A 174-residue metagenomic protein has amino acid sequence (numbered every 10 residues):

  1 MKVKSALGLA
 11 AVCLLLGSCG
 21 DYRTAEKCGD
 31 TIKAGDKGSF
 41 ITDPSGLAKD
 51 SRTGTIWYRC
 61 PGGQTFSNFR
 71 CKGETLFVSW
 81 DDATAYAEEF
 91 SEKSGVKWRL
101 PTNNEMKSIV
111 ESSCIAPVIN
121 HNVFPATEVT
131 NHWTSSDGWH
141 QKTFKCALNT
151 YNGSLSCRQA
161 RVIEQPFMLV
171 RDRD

Functional and structural regions predicted by a protein language model:
M1-L7: Bacterial N-terminal signal peptides that target proteins for export
V3, L15-S18: Hydrophobic transmembrane signal anchors and adjacent membrane-proximal interface regions, especially in viral
G8-L15: Bacterial N-terminal signal peptides
G17-R99, N103-D174: Glycine-aromatic-enriched surface loops/turns that form tight recognition elements
